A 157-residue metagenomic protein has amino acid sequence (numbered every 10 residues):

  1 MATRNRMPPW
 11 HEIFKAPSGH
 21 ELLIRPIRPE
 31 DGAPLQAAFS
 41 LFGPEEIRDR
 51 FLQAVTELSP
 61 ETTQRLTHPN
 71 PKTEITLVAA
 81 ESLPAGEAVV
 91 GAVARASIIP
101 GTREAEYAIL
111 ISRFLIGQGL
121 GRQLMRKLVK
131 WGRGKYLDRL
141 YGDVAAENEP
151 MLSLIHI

Functional and structural regions predicted by a protein language model:
M1-S18: Short acidic N-proximal helix/loop "leader" segments that mark the beginning of a domain or an inter-domain linker
L22-P34: A short beta-loop-alpha structural element at the N-terminal edge of CoA-dependent acyl/N-acetyltransferase catalytic
E46-A54: A short, aromatic/hydrophobic, helix- or strand-capping loop or linear motif that either lines the entrance/gate
Q53-E106, S112: Acetyl-CoA-dependent GNAT
S112-F114, Q118, E147: Active-site acidic-Proline motif in GNAT/NAT acetyltransferases
G117-G134: Conserved acetyl-CoA-binding loop-helix of GNAT-fold acetyltransferases
G132-V144: Conserved GNAT acetyl-CoA-binding A-motif
I155-I157: Conserved small/polar residues in nucleotide/adenosyl-binding loops
